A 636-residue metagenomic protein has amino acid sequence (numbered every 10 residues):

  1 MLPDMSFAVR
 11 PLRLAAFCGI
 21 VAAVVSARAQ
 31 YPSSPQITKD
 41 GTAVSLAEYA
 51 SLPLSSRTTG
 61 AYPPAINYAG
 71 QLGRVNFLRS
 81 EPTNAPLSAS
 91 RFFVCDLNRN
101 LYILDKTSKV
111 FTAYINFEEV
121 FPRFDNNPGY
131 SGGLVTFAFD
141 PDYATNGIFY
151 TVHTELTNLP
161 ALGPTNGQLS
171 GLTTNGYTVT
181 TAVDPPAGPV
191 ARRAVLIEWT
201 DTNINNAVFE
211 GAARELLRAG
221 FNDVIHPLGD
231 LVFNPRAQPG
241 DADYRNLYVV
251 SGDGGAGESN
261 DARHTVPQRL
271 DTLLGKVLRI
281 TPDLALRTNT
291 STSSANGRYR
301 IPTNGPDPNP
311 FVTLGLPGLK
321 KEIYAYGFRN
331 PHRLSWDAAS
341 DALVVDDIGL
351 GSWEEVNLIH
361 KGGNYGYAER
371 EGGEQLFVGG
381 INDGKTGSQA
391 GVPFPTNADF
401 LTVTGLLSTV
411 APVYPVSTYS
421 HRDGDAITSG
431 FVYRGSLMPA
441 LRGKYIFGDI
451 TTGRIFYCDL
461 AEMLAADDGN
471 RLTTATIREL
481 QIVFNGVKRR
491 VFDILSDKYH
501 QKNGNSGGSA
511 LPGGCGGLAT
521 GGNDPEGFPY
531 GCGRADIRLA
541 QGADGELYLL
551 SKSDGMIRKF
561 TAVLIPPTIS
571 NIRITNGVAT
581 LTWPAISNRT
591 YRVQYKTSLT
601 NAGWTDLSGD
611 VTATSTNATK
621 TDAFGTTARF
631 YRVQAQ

Functional and structural regions predicted by a protein language model:
Q30-V44, L87-S90, C95, G132-L134 (+3 more regions): Beta-propeller domain segments
I37, S45, A89-E118, I204-A207: Beta-propeller domains
P53-R99, D425-F431: Beta-strand-rich domains and repeat architectures in extracellular enzymes and scaffolds, especially beta-propellers
D105-K109, T200-I204, D283-L284, I359-G363 (+2 more regions): Short loop/turn segments that connect beta-strands within beta-propeller blades
V110-F139: Blade-loop segments of beta-propeller domains
A535-I565: Blade-level signature of beta-propeller repeat domains, shared across WD40, Kelch, NHL, RCC1 and BNR/Asp-box propellers
T561-Q636: Short, composition-biased motifs enriched in small/polar/acidic residues
